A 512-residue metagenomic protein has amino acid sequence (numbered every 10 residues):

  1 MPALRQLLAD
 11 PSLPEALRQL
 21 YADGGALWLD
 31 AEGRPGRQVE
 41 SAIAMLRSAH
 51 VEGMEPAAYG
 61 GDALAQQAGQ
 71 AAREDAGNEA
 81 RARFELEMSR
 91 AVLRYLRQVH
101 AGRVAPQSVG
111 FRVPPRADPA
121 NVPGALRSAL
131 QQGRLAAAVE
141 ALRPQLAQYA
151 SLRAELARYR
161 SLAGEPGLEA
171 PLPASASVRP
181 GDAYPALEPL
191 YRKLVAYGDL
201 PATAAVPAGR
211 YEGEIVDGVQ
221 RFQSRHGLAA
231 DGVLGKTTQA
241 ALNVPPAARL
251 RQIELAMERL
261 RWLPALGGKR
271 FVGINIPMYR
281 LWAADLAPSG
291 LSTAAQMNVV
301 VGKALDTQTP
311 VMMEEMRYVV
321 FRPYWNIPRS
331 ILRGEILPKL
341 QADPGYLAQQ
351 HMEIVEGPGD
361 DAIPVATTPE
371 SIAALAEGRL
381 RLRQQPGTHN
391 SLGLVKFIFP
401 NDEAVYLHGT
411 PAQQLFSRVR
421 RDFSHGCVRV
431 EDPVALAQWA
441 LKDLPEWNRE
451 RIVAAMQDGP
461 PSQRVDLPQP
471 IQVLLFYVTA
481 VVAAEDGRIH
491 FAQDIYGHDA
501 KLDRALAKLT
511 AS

Functional and structural regions predicted by a protein language model:
M1-A16, L86, R90-R94, V113-A120 (+1 more regions): Well-ordered beta-sheet/strand-loop patches within structured domains
M1-P119, G124-R127: Cationic-aromatic interfacial patches
